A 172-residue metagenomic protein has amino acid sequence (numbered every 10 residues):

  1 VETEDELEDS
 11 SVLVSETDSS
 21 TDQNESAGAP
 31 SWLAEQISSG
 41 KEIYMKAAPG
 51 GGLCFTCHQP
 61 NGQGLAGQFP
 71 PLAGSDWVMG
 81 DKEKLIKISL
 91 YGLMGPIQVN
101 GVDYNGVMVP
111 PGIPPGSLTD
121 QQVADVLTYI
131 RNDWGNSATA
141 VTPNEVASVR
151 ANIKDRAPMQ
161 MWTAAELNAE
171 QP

Functional and structural regions predicted by a protein language model:
V1-E2: Extended surface/linker regions that mediate inter-domain or inter-protein docking in multi-component redox
E8-D9, L13-P49: Electrostatic cytochrome c docking/interface patches
W32-A66, M79-K87, Y91: Sequence/structural segment immediately N-terminal to covalent heme-attachment motifs in c-type and related
A66-A73, M94-K154: Axial heme c-ligation environment in periplasmic c-type cytochrome domains
K84-G106, T163-L167: Short Fe-S-cluster ligation motifs
V146-P172: Acidic/histidine-enriched, glycine/proline-rich intrinsically disordered or flexible terminal extensions
